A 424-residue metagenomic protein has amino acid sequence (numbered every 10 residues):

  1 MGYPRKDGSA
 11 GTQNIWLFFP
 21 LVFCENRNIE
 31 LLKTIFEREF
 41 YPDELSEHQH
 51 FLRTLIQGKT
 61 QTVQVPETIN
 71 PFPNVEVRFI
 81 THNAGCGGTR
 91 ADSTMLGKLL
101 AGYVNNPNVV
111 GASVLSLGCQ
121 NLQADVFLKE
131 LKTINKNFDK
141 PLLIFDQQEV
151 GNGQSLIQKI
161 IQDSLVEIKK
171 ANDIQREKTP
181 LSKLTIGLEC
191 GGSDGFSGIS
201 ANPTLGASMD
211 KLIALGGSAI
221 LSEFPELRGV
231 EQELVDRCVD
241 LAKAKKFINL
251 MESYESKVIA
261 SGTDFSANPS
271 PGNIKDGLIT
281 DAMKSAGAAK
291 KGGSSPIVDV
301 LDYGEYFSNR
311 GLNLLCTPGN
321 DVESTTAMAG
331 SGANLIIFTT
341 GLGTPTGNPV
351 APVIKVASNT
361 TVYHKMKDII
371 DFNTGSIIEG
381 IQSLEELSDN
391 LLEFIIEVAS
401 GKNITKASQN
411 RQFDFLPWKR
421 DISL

Functional and structural regions predicted by a protein language model:
M1-L335, T339-L424: Metallocofactor- and cofactor-centric catalytic cores in central/energy metabolism, strongly enriched
